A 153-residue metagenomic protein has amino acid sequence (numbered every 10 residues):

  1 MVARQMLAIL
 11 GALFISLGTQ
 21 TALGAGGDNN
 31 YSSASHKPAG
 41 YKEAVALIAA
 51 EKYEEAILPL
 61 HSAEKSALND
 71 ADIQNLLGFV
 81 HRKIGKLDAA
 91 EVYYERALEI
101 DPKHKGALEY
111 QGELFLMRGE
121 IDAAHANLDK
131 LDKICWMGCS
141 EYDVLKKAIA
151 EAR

Functional and structural regions predicted by a protein language model:
S66, I100, K133-M137: Structural marker of alpha-solenoid helical repeat scaffolds
D70, H104, G138-C139: Residue-level recognition of tetratricopeptide repeat
L76, Y110, V144-A148: Canonical tetratricopeptide repeat
